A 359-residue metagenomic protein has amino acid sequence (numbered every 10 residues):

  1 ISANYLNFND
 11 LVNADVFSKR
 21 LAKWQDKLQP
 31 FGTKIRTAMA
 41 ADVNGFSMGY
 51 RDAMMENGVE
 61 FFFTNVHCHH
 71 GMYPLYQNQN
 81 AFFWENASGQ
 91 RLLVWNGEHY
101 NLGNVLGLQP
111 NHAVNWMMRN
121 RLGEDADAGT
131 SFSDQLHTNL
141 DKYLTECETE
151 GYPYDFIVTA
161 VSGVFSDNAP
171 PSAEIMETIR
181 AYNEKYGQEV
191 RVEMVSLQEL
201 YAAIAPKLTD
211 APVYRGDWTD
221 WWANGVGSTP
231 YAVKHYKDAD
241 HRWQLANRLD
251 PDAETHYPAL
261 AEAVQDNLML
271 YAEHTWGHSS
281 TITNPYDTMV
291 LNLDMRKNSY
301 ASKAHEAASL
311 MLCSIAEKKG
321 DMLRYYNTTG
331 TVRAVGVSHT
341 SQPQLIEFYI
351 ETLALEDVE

Functional and structural regions predicted by a protein language model:
I1-G320: Catalytic-domain carbohydrate-binding cleft regions of carbohydrate-active enzymes
G89, G330, S341-P343: Glycine-centered tight beta-turn/hairpin loop motif at sheet-sheet or coil-to-beta transitions
L93-G97, G336-V337, E347-I350: Short amphipathic beta-strand/extended segments with alternating polar/hydrophobic composition
D321-M322, E356: Long, acidic/polar, low-complexity amphipathic helices and coiled-coil-like
M322-T329, A334, S338-H339: Asparagine-centered strand-capping/turn motif at beta-strand->loop junctions
H339-V358: Solvent-exposed beta-hairpin/edge-strand motifs
